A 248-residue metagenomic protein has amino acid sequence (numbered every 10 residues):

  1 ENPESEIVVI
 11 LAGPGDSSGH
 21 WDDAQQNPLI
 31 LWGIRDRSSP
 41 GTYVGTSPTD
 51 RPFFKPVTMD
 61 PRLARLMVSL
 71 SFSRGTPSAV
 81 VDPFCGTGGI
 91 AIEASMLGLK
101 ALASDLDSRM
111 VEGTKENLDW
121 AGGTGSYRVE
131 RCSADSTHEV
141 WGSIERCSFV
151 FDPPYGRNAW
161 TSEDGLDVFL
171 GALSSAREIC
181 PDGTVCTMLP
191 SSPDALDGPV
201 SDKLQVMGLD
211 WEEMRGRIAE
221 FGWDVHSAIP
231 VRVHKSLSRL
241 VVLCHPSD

Functional and structural regions predicted by a protein language model:
N2-D248: Class I S-adenosyl-L-methionine-dependent methyltransferase catalytic core
